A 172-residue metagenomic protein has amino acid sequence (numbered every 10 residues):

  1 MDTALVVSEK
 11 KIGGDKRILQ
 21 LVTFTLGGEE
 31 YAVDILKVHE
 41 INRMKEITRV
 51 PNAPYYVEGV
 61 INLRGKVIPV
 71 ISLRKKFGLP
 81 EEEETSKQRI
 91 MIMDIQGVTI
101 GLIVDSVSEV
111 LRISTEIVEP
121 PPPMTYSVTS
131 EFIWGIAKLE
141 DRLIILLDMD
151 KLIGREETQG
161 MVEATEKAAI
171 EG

Functional and structural regions predicted by a protein language model:
M1-G172: An acidic, low-aromatic, low-complexity terminal/linker signal
